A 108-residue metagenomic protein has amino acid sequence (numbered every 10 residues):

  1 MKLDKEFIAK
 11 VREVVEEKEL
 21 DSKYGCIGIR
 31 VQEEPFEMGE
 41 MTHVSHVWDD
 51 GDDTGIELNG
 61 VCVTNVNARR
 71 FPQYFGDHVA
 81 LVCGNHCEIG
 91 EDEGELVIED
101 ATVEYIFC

Functional and structural regions predicted by a protein language model:
M1-K2, E13, Y105-C108: Short intrinsically disordered terminal tails
K2-L3, V66: Short coil/turn linker and secondary-structure boundary residues
D4-I8, G94: Short amphipathic alpha-helical segments that mediate assembly, nucleic-acid/protein binding, or membrane association
I8, R12-V15, P72, G76: Residue-level detector of alpha-helical secondary structure
V11-L20, H43-W48: Short linear motifs in intrinsically disordered
V14-S22, F36, H86: Short, flexible helical or helix-coil boundary motifs
K23-I29: A short, Trp-centered hydrophobic/proline-enriched beta-strand micro-motif
R30-D100, I106: Acidic, low-complexity, intrinsically disordered interaction modules
